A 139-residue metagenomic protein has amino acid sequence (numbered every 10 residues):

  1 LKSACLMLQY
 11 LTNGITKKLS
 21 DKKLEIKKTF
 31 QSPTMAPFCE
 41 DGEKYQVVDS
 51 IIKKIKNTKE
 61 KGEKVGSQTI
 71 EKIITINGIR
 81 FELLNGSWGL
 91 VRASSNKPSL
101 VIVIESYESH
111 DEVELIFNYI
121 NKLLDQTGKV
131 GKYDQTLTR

Functional and structural regions predicted by a protein language model:
L1-V103, S109-R139: Phosphate-binding and adjacent anionic-ligand microenvironments
